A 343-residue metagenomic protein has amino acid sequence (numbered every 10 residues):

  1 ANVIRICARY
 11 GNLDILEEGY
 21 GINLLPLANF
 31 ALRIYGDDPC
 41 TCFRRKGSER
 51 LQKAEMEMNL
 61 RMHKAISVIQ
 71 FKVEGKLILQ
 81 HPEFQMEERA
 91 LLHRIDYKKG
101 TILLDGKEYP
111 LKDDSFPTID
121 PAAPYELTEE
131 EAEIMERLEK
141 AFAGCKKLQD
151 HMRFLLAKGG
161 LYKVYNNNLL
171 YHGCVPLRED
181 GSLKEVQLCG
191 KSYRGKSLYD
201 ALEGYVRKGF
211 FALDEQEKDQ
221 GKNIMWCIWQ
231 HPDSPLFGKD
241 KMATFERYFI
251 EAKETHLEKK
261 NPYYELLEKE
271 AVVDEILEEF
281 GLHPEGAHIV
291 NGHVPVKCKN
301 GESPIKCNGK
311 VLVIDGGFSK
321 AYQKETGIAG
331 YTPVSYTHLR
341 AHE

Functional and structural regions predicted by a protein language model:
A1-R153, P176-D219, I224: Active-site neighborhood of divalent metal-dependent phosphoester bond hydrolases
T118-L138, R247-Y263, I276: Glycine- and acidic
L148-L155, V273, V294-E302: Flexible, glycine/threonine-enriched loop-and-boundary segments that flank and lead into catalytic domains of large
L155, Y162, N167-L169, C174: Hard-cation-handling environments
N168-L169, V175-L177, V294-K297, G317-K320 (+1 more regions): Short, glycine-/Ser/Thr-/acidic-enriched flexible segments
K184-Y193, H283-V334: Conserved beta-sheet core of the metallophosphoesterase superfamily
K259-G281, A287-H288: Extended C-terminal subregions enriched in glycine
V334, H338-H342: Residue-level detector of conserved catalytic or cofactor/ligand-binding positions in enzyme active sites
